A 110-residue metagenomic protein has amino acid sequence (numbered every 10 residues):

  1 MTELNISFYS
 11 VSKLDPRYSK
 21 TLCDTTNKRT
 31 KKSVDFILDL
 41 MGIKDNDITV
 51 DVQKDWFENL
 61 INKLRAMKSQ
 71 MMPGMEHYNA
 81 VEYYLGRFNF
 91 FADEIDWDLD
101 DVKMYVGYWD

Functional and structural regions predicted by a protein language model:
M1-D110: Acidic (Asp/Glu-rich) sequence patches and key acidic residues that form negatively charged surfaces used
